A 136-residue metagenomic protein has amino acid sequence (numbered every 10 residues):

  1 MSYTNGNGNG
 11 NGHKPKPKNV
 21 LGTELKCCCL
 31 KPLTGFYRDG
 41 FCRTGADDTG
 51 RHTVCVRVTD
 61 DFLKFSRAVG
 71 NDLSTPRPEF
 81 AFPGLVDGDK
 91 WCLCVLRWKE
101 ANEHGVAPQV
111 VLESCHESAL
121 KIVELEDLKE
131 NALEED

Functional and structural regions predicted by a protein language model:
S2-D61, A132-E134: Extended boundary segments
R57-D72: Short, basic/aromatic beta-hairpin or loop at an interaction surface
R57-T59, E100, E126-D127: Exposed, flexible binding/inhibitory loops of compact, secreted disulfide-stabilized domains
S74-A81: Short alpha-helix capping/helix-loop boundary micro-motifs
W98-K121: Short, compositionally biased
H116-D136: Glycine- and charge-enriched low-complexity intrinsically disordered segments
